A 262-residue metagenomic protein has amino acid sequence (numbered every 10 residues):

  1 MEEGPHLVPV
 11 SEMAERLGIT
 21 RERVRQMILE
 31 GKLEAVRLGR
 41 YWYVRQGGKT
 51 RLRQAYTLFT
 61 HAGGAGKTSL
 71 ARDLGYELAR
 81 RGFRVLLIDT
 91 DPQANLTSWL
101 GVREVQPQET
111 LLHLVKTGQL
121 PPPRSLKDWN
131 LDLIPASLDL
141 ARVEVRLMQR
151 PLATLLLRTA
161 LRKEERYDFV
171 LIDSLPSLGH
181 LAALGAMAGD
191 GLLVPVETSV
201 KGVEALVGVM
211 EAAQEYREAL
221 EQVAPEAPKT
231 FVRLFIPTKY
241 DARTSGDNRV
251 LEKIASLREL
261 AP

Functional and structural regions predicted by a protein language model:
M1, R16, E34-A35, E165: Hydrophobic, helix-prone linear segments
M1-R21: Polyanion-binding surface elements
G4-H6, R37-Y41, Q46-P262: P-loop NTP-binding core
L17-Y41: Major-groove DNA-recognition helix of helix-turn-helix-type DNA-binding domains
